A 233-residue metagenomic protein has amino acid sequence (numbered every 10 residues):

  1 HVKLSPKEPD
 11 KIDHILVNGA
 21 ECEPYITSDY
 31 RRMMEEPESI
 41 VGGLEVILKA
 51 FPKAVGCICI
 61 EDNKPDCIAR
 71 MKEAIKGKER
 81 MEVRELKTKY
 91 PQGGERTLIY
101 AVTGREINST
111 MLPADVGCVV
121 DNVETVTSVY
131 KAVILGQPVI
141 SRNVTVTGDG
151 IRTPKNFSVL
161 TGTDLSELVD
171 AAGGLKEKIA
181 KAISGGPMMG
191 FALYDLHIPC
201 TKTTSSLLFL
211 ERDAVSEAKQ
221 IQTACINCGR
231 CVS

Functional and structural regions predicted by a protein language model:
H1, I12, Y30-M33, E38: Conserved "landmark" site that anchors the functional core of diverse proteins
H1-V17: Hydrophobic alpha-helical hairpins/lids featuring a short glycine-rich hinge
L4-K7, K53-L165, A171-K176, G186: Hydrophobic alpha-helical positions that pack around
I15-D29, G150-I151: Gly-rich Lys/Arg/Thr-decorated short loops/hinges at beta-loop-alpha junctions or inter-strand turns that position
D29-M34, A50-K53, C59: Metallocofactor- and cofactor-centric catalytic cores in central/energy metabolism, strongly enriched
M34-A50: Histidine-anchored nucleotide/phosphate-binding helix
V144-V146, K176-F209: Ubiquitin-like/PB1-type beta-grasp interaction modules and other compact soluble beta-rich domains
A218-S233: Cysteine-centered iron-sulfur cluster-binding motifs in ferredoxin-type domains/subunits of redox enzymes
